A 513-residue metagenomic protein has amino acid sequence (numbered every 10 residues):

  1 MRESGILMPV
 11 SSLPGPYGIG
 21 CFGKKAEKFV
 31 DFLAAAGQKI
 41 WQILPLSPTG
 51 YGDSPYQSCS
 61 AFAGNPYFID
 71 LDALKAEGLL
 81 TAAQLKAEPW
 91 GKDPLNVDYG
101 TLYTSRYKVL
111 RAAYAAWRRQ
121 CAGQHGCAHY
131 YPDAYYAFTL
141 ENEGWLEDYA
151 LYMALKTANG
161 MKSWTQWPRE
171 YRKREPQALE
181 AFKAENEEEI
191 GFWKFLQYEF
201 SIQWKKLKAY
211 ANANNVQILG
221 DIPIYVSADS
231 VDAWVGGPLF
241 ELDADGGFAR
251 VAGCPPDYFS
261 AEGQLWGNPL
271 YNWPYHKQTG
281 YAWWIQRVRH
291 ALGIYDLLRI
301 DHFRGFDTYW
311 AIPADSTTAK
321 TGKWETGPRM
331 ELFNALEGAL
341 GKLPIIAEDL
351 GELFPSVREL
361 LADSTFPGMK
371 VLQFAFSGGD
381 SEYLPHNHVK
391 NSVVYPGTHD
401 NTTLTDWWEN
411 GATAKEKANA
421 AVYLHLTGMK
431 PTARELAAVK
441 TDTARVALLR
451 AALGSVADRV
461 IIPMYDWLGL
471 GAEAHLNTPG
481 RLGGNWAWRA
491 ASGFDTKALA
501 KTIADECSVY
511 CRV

Functional and structural regions predicted by a protein language model:
M1-S11, E27: N-terminal regions that are enriched for targeting/export leaders and immediately downstream pro/stem segments
P9, G15-G18, D53-Q197, V226-I461 (+2 more regions): Alpha-amylase-like alpha-glycosidases and glucanotransferases acting on alpha-linked glucans and related
K24-T49, I294-Y295: Catalytic domains of carbohydrate-active enzymes, especially glycoside hydrolases
A34, W204-N214, E337, L361-A362: Surface-exposed amphipathic alpha-helices with a cationic face
L44, Q217-L219, P223, L297 (+1 more regions): Outer-envelope exported proteins of Gram-negative bacteria
W193-V226: Conserved, well-ordered alpha-helix/loop/beta-strand core segments that scaffold catalytic motifs
G469-V513: Structured C-terminal cap/extension of enzyme domains
